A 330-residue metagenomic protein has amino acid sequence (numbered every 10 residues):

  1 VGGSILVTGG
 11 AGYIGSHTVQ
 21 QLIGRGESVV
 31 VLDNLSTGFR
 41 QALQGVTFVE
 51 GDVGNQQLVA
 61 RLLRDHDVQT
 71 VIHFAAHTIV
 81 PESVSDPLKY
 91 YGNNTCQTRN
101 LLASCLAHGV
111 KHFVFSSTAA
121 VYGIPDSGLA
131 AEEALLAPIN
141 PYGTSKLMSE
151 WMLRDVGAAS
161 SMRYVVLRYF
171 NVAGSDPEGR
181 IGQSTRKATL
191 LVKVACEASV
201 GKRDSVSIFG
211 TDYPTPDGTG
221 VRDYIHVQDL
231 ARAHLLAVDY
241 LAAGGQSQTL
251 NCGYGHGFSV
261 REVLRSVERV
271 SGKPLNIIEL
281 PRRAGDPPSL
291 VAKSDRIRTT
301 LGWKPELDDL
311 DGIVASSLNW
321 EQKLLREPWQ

Functional and structural regions predicted by a protein language model:
V1-V172: N-terminal Rossmann-like NAD(P)+-binding domain of SDR-like oxidoreductases, especially those catalyzing
R40, F170-L191, G201-R222: Short, flexible, glycine-rich and Lys/Arg-enriched loop motifs at helix boundaries that contact anionic partners
G51, L63, Y90, Q183-K187 (+4 more regions): Pocket-edge positions in alpha/beta enzyme catalytic cores
Y91, I139-L147, I181, T185-K193 (+1 more regions): Short-chain dehydrogenase/reductase
V194-Q330: C-terminal substrate-binding subdomain of Rossmann-fold SDR/epimerase-dehydratase oxidoreductases
